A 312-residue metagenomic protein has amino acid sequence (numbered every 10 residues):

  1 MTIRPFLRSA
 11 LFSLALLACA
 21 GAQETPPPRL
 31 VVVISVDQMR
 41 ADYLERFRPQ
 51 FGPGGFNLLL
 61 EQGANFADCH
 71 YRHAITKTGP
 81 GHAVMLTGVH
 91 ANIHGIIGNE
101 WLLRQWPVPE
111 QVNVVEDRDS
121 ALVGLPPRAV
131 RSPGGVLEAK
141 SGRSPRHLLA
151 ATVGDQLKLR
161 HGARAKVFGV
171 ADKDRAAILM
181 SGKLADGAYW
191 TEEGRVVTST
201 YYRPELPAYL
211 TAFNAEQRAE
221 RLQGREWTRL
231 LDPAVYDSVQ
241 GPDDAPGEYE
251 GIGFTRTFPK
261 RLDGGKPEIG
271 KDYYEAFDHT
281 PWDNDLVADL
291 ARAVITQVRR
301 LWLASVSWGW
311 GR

Functional and structural regions predicted by a protein language model:
M1-P5: N-terminal secretory signal peptides that target proteins for export/translocation
R8-A18: Bacterial N-terminal signal peptides
L17-P27: Bacterial Sec-dependent signal peptides at the C-terminal "C-region" and cleavage site
P27-V32, Q62-F66, I93, G162-V167 (+1 more regions): Loop/turn elements at helix/coil->beta-strand transitions in domains of secreted/extracellular proteins
P28-R40, L58-L59, M85, L157 (+2 more regions): Beta-strand elements within well-structured catalytic alpha/beta cores of enzymes that handle phosphate/sulfate esters
S35, M39-Y43, G52-F56, G81-M85 (+3 more regions): Stable alpha-helical elements in mature extracytoplasmic
L44-G95, E100, K166-V170: Short, structured active-site-proximal loop/turn typified by the sulfatase FGly-forming signature C/S-X-P-X-R
H90, G95-A304: His/Asp/Glu-rich, glycine-adjacent segments that coordinate divalent cations and/or stabilize oxyanion chemistry on
